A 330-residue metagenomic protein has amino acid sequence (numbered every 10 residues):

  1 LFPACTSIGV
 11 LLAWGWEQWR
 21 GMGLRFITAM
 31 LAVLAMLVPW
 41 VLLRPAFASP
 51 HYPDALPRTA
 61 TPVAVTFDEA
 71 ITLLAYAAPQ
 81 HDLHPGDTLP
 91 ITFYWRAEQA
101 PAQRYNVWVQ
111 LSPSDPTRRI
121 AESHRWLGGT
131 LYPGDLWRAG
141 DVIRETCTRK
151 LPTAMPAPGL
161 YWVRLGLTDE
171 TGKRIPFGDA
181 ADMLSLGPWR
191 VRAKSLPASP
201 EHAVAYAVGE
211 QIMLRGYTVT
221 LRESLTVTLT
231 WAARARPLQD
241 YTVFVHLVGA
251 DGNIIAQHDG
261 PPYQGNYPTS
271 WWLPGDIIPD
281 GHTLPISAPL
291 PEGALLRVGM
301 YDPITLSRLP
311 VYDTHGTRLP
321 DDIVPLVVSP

Functional and structural regions predicted by a protein language model:
L1-W16: Hydrophobic/aromatic-rich transmembrane helices and adjacent perimembrane loops
W16-R44: Signature aromatic-anchored transmembrane alpha helix within multi-pass, membrane-resident enzymes that catalyze glycan
V38-P330: C-terminal luminal/periplasmic domains and tails of membrane-associated envelope-modifying transferases
